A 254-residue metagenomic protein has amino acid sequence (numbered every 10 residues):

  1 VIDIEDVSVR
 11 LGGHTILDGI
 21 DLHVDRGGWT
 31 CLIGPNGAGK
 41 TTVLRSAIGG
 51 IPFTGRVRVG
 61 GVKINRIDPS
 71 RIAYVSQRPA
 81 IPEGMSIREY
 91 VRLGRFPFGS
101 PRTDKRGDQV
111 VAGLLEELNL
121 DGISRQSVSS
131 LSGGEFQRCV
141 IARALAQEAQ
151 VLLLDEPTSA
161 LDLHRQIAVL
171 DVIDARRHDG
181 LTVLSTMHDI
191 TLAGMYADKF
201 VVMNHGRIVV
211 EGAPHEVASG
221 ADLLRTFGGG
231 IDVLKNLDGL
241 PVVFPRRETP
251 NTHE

Functional and structural regions predicted by a protein language model:
I48: Helix-to-loop junction immediately C-terminal to a conserved catalytic motif
F53-S70: Conserved ABC transporter NBD signature motif
K105-I123, E148: Conserved ABC ATPase "signature" region
S127-L131, E135: Conserved ABC ATPase signature
L152-E156: Catalytic Walker B motif of ABC-type/P-loop ATPase nucleotide-binding domains
R225-E254: ABC ATPase nucleotide-binding domains
